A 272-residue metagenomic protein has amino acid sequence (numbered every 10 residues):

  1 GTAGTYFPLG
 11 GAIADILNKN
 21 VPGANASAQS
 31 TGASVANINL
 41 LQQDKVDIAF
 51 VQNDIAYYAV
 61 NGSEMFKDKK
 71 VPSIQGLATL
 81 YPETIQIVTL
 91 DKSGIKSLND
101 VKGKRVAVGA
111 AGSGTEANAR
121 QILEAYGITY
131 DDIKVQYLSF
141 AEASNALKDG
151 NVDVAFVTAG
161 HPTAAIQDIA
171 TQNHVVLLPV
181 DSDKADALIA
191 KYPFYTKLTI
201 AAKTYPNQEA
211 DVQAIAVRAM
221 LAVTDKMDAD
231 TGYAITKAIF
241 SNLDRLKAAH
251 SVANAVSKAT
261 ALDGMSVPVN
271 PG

Functional and structural regions predicted by a protein language model:
G1-N25, P82-D149, D244, V267-G272: Bilobed "Venus flytrap"/periplasmic-binding protein-like clamshell domains and structurally analogous long
G11-D15, S27-D68, I95, A141-A146 (+1 more regions): Pocket-flanking alpha-helical
D15-A36, Q43-K45, L123, G150 (+3 more regions): N-terminal secretory/targeting leader peptides
V21-G23, A33-A36, Q43, V71-P72 (+6 more regions): Extracytoplasmic
Q42-V51, K104-V106, D149-V157, Q172-V176: Alpha-to-beta junction loops
K67-L80, T204-Q213: A structural signal for short loop-to-beta-strand junctions that line the ligand-binding cleft of periplasmic/secreted
T84-I95, Y192, A214-T231: A bilobed periplasmic-binding-protein/Venus flytrap-type ligand-binding module shared by bacterial periplasmic
L138, E142, D149, A159-P179 (+3 more regions): An extracytoplasmic/periplasmic, membrane-proximal ligand-sensing/linker region
